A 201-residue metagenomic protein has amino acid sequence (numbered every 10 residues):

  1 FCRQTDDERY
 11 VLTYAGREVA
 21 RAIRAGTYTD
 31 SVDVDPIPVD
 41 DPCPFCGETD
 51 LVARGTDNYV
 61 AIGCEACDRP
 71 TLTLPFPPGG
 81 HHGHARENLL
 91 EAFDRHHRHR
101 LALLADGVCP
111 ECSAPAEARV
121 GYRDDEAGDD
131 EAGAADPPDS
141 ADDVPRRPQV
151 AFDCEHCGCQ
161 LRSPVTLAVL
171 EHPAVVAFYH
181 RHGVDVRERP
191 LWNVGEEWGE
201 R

Functional and structural regions predicted by a protein language model:
F1-D7: A short, conserved structural fragment
E8-I23: Basic, amphipathic "hinge/linker" alpha-helix immediately C-terminal to the N-terminal HTH DNA-binding motif
T29-D40, V52-N58, L74, R95-D106 (+1 more regions): Short, flexible, mixed-charge glycine/proline-rich loop motifs that serve as phosphate/nucleic-acid-contacting
C43-G47, C64-C67, C109-C112, C154-C157: Short cysteine-rich clusters marking metal-coordination/redox-active sites
D50-A53, T73-L74, A118-R119, S163-P164: Short, non-ligating residues that shape and space the ligands of small metal-coordination modules and catalytic
R54, A61-C64, H180-R201: N-terminal accessory interaction module
N58-T71, D142-Q160: Cysteine-rich micro-motifs
C67-A102, H156-A174: Short metal-binding segments enriched for Cys and/or His
